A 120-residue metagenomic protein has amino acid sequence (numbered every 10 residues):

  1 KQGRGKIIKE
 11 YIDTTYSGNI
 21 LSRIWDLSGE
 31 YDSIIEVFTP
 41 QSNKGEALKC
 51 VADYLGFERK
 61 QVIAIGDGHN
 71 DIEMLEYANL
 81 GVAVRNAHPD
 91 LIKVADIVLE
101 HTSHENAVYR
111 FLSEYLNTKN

Functional and structural regions predicted by a protein language model:
K1-I63, H69-I72: Conserved acidic, metal-coordinating active-site core of Asp-based, Mg2+-dependent phosphoryl-transfer enzymes
G5-K6, H69, H88-P89, E105-N106: Alpha-helix N-cap/helix-start and coil->helix boundary motif
Y16, A95, L116-K119: Structural signal for hydrophobic packing residues in well-ordered secondary-structure cores of soluble enzyme domains
S33-E36, A95-I97, F111-S113: Short secondary-structure transition/capping segments
L48, E58-E100: Acidic, Mg2+-coordinating phosphoryl-transfer loop and its flanking beta/alpha structural elements, shared across
P89, E100-K119: Glycine-rich phosphate-binding/hydrolytic loop that grips phosphoryl groups
